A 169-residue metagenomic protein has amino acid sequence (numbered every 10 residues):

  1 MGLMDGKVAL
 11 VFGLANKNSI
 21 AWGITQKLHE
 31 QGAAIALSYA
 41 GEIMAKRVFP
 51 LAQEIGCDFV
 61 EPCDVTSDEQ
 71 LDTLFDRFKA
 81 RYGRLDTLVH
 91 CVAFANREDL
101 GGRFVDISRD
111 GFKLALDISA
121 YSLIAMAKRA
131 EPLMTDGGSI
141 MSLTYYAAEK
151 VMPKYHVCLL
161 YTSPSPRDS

Functional and structural regions predicted by a protein language model:
G2-A36: Canonical Rossmann dinucleotide-binding motif of NAD(H)/NADP(H)-dependent dehydrogenases/reductases, specifically
V8-V11, L88-A93: Conserved hydrophobic beta-strands of the Rossmann-like cofactor-binding core in SDR/related NAD(P)H-dependent
G13-L14, N18-S19, A93-I124, K128 (+2 more regions): Catalytic loop of short-chain dehydrogenase/reductase
A33-R47: Conserved glycine-rich Rossmann-like NAD(P)H-binding loop of the short-chain dehydrogenase/reductase
A52, E61-D72, D76-R81, H90-K113 (+2 more regions): Conserved mid-core segment of classical short-chain dehydrogenase/reductases
M134-D136: Helix-to-beta-strand junctions that scaffold the AdoMet/dcAdoMet cofactor pocket in Class I SAM-dependent enzymes
